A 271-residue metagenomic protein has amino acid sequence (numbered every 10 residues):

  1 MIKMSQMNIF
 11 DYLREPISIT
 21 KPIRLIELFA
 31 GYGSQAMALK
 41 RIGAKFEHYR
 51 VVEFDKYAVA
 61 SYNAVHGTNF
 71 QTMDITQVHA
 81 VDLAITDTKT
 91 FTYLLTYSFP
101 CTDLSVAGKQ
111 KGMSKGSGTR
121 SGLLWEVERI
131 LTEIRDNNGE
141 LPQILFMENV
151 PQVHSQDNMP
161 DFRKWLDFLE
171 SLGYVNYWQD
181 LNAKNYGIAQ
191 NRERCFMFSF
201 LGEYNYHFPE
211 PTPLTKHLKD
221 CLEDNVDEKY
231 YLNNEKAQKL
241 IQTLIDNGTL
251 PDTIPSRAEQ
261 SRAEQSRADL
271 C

Functional and structural regions predicted by a protein language model:
M1-K3: N-terminal amphipathic/basic-hydrophobic helices that include classical n-h-c signal peptides and signal-anchor
S5-L141, P151-R163: Core alpha/beta nucleotide-donor-binding catalytic domains of modification enzymes
V81-F91, T102-C271: Class I S-adenosyl-L-methionine
